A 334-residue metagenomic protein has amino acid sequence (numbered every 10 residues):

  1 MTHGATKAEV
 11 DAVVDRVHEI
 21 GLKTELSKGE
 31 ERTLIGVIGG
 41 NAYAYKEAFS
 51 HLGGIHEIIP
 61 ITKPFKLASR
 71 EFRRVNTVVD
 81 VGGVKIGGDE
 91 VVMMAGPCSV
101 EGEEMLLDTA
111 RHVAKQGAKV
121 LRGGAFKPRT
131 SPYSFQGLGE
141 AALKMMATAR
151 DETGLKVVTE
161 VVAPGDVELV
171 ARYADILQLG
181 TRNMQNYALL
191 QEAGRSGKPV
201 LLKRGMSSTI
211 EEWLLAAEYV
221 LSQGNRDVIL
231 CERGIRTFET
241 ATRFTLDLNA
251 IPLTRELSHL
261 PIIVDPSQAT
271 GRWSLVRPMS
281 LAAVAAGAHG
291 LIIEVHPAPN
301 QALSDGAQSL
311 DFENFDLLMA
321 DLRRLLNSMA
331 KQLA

Functional and structural regions predicted by a protein language model:
M1-M93: Non-catalytic terminal accessory/regulatory regions of metabolic enzymes
T2-H3, L138, G154-D166, D175-A188 (+3 more regions): Catalytic beta/alpha-barrel core
G4, E90-D108, S131-G137, K156-E160 (+3 more regions): Active-site mouth loops of central-metabolism enzymes
R70-V75, M105, S131-M145, G165-V167 (+4 more regions): Active-site-adjacent beta->alpha loops and helix N-cap segments on the catalytic face of soluble alpha/beta enzymes
V91-P97, K119-G123, V157-T159, D175-L179 (+4 more regions): Hydrophobic faces of well-ordered beta-strands that scaffold small-molecule active sites in alpha/beta enzyme cores
R122-E140, P297-S309: Glycine-rich, proline-tolerant flexible connector loops at the mouths of alpha/beta enzymes
F135-T159, E192-P199, L248-I262, Q308-K331: Alpha-helix-loop-beta-strand connector modules within alpha/beta enzyme cores
G194-V295: Catalytic alpha/beta core domains of metabolic enzymes, predominantly
